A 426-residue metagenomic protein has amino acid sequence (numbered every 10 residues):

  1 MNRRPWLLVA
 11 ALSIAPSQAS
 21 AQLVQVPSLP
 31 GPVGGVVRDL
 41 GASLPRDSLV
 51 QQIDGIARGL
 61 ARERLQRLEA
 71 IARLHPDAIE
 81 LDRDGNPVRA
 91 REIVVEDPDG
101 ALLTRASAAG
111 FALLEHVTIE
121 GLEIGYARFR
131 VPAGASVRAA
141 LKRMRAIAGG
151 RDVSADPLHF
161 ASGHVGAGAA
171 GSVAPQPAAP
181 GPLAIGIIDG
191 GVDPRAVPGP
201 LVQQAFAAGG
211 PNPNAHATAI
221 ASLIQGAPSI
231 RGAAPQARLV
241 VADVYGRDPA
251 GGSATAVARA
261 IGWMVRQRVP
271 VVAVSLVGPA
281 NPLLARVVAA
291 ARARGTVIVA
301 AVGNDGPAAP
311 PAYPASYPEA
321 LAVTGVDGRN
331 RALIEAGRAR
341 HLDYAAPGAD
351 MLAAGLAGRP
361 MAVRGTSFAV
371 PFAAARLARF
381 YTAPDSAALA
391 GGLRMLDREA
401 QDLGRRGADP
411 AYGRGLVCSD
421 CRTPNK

Functional and structural regions predicted by a protein language model:
M1-L7: Bacterial N-terminal signal peptides that target proteins for export
I14-A19: N-terminal signal peptide c-region/cleavage motif recognized by signal peptidases
A21-H164: Primarily auto-inhibitory N-terminal propeptides
L23-V26, Y245-Y317, A332, G358-V370 (+1 more regions): Substrate-binding/access-modulating region of protease and related hydrolase catalytic domains
V24-Q25, P30-G34, E80-R83, V269-L276 (+5 more regions): C-terminal subdomain of the subtilisin-like protease fold in secreted/lumenal serine endopeptidases
E120-R128, A135-P200, A411, D420-N425: Protease zymogen maturation seam
A174-I185, G191-Q204, A208-T255, Y317-P318 (+2 more regions): Subtilisin-like serine protease catalytic core
I187-G191, A312-T382, S386, C421-R422: Extracellular S/T/G-rich loop segment that most often corresponds to the catalytic His/Ser-adjacent loop
